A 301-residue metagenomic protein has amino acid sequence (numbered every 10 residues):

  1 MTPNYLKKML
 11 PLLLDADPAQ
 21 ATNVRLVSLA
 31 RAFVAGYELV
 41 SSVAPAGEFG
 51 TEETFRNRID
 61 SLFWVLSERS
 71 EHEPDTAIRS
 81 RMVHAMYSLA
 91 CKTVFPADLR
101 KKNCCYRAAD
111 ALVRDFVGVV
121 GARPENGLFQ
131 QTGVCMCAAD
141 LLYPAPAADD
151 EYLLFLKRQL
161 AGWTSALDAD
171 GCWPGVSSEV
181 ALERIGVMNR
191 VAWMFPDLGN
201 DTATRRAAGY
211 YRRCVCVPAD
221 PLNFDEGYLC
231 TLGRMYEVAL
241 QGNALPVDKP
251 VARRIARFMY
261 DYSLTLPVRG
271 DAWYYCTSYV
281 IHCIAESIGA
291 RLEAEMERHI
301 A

Functional and structural regions predicted by a protein language model:
M1-L29: Mature N-terminal, pre-catalytic/accessory segment of carbohydrate-active enzymes
N4, E151-L154, A290: Intrinsic-disorder/low-complexity peptide segments enriched for small residues
N4, S41-A46: Extended repeat-based scaffolds of very large eukaryotic assembly and lipid-transport proteins
M9, L13, L66, L112 (+4 more regions): Extended amphipathic alpha-helical scaffolding regions
Q20-V40, E52-F55, D60, W64-R253 (+1 more regions): Aromatic-lined, polymer-binding surfaces characteristic of secreted/periplasmic polysaccharide-degrading enzymes
G47-T51: Alpha-helical solenoid scaffolds in large eukaryotic transport, assembly, and signaling factors
R257, D261-A301: Membrane-proximal bilayer-interacting regions
